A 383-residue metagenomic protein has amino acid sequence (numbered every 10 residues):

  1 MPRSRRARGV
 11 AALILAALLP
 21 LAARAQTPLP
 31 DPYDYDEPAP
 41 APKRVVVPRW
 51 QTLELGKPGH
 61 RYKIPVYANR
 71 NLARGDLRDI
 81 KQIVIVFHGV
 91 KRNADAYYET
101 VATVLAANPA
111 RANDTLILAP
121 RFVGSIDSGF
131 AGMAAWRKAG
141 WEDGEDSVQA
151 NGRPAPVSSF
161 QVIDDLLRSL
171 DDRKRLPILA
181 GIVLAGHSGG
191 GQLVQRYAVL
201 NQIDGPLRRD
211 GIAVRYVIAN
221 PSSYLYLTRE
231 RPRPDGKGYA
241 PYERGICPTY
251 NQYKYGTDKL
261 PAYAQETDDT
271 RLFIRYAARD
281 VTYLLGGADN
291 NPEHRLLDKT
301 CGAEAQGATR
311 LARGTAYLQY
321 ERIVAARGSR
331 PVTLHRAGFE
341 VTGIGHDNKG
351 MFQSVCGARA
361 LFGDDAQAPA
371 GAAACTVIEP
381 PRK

Functional and structural regions predicted by a protein language model:
Q26-I83, K91, D95-L116, D143-N151 (+10 more regions): A domain-start/cap signature at the N-terminus of enzymes
V84-G89, A119, Y283: Structural cue for short, hydrophobic secondary-structure segments
H88-R92, S222: Active-site glycine-rich loops that stabilize anionic/oxyanionic intermediates across multiple enzyme folds
F122-V157, L296: Cap/lid segment of the alpha/beta-hydrolase catalytic domain
Q161-L179: Conserved acidic catalytic loop of the alpha/beta-hydrolase fold
G186, G190: Gly/Ala-rich beta-loop-alpha elbow adjacent to hydrolase catalytic centers
G191-I203: Short glycine-enriched nucleophile-adjacent loop and the immediately C-terminal alpha-helix near the catalytic center
D210-T315, Q319-I323, R330-P331: The feature captures the conserved acid-bearing segment of alpha/beta-hydrolase catalytic domains
